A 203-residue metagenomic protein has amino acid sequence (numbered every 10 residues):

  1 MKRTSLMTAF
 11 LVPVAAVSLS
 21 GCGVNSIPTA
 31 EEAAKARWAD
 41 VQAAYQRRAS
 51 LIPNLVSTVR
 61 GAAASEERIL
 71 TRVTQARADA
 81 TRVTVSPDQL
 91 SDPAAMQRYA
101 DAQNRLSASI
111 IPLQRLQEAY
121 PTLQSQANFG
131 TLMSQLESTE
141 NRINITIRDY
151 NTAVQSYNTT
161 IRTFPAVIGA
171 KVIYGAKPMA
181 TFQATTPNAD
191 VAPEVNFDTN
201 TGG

Functional and structural regions predicted by a protein language model:
K2-G203: A helix-centric hydrophobic-segment signal that preferentially recognizes long, alpha-helical stretches used
